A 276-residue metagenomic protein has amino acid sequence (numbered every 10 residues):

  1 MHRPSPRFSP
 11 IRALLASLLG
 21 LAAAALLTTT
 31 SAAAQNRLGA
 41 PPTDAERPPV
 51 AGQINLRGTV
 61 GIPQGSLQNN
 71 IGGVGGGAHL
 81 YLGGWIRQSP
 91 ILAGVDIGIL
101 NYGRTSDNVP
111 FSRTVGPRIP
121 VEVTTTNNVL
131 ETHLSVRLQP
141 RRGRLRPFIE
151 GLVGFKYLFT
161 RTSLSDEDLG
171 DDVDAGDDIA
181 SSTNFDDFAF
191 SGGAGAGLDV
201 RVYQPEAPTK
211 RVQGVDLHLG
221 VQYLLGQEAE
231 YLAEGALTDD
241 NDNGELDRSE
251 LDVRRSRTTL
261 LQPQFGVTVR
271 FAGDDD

Functional and structural regions predicted by a protein language model:
M1-P48, A272-D276: Cleavable N-terminal export/targeting peptides
A32-R87, Q262-D276: Short glycine/proline- and aromatic-enriched beta-strand/turn motifs that initiate or cap beta-hairpins
P41-P42, Q64-N70, P117-T125, A175-F185 (+1 more regions): Extracellular loop and loop/strand-boundary signature of outer-membrane beta-barrel proteins
T43-G52, W85-A93, R141-P147, V202-L217 (+1 more regions): Short loop/turn motifs that connect adjacent beta-strands in outer-membrane beta-barrel proteins
V50-G52, G72-A78, T126-T132, L145 (+3 more regions): Residues that define the transmembrane beta-barrel architecture of outer-membrane proteins
G58-Q64, I97-G103, V153-R161, V200 (+2 more regions): Transmembrane beta-strands of outer-membrane beta-barrel pores
G83-V173, F185-G192, P205: Gram-negative (and chloroplast) outer-membrane scaffold detector with strong preference for beta-barrel transmembrane
G197-D276: Predominantly the C-terminal beta-signal and adjacent terminal strand-loop region of outer-membrane beta-barrel
